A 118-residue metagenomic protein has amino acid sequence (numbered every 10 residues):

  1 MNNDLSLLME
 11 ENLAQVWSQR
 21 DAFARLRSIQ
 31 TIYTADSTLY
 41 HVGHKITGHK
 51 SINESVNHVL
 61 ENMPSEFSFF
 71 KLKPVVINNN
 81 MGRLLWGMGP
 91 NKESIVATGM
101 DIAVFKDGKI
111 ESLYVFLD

Functional and structural regions predicted by a protein language model:
N2-I32: Short acidic-aromatic low-complexity motifs
A14, S37-T38, D118: A broad detector of the eukaryotic-type serine/threonine protein kinase catalytic domain
V16, L39-V42, P90: A general structural-boundary detector
L26-L72, I77-N78: A solvent-exposed, acidic/Ser-Thr-rich amphipathic alpha-helical stretch
E54, L60-D118: A beta-strand edge to alpha-helix "cap/lid" segment located at domain peripheries
